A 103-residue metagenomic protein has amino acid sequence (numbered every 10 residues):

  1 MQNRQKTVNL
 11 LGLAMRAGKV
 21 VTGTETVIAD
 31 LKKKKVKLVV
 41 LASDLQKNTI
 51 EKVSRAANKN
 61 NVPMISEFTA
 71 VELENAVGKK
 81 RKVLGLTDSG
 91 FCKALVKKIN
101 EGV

Functional and structural regions predicted by a protein language model:
M1-Q5, E101-V103: Short, Lys/Arg-enriched, disordered terminal segments
N3-L38: N-terminal first-folded block
N9, A29-K33, E51-R55, N75 (+2 more regions): Solvent-exposed alpha-helical segments within well-ordered globular domains of core cellular machineries
R16, K35, V40, N48 (+3 more regions): Ribosome-associated RNA-binding proteins
E25, D44-L45, F68-E72, S89: Short, ordered loop/turn segments at secondary-structure junctions
K32-S54, N61-P63: N-terminal positively charged helical leader segments and presequences
E51-R81: Mid-chain, well-packed structural core segment of small domains
V71-V103: C-terminal structural segments of small proteins and small subunits
